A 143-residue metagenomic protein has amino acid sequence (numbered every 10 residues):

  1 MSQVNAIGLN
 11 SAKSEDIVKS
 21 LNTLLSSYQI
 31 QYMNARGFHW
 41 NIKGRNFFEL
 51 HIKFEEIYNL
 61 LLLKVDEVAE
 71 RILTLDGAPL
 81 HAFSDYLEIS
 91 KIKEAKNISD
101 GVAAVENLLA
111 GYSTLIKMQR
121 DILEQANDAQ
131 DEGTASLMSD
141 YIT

Functional and structural regions predicted by a protein language model:
S2-L24, G101: Disorder-to-helix initiation segments
Q3-L9, L73-H81, K93-S99: Short, exposed beta-strand "edge-strand" segments with a Pro/Gly-rich flavor and a Y/T-containing core
Q3-N5, F38, K43, P79-A82 (+1 more regions): Glycine-rich, flexible loop/turn motifs
A6-I7, Y32-M33, F83, L109: Short, flexible segments with low predicted structural confidence
L9-D16, Q31-E56, M118-T134: Helix-loop segments that flank and shape redox-cofactor active sites
N22, S26-Q29, E55, N59-D66 (+3 more regions): Generic structural signal for well-ordered, non-transmembrane alpha-helical segments in soluble/cytosolic regions
G44-S84: Conserved alpha-helical segments that form or flank metal/cofactor-binding pockets of metalloenzymes
D66, E70, L87-D140: Acidic/histidine-rich alpha-helical segments that form the ligand environment of transition-metal centers
